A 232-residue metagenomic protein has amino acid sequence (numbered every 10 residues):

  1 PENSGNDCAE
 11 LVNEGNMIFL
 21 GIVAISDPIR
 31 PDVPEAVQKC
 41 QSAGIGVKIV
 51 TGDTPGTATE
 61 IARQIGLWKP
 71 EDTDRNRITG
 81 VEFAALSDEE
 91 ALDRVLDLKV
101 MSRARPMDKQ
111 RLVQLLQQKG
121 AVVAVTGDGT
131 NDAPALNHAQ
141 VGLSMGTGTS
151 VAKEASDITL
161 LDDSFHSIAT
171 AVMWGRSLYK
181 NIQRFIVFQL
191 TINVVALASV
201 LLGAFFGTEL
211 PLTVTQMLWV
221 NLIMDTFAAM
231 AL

Functional and structural regions predicted by a protein language model:
P1-E2, G52-T54, G129-T130, T147-T149 (+1 more regions): Short, ordered loop/turn segments at secondary-structure junctions
P1-T59, A85-E89: Signature of the cytosolic headpiece of P-type E1-E2 ATPases
C8, I29, A135-L136, A152: PDZ/PDZ-like domain micro-motif
P34-A36, T54-I65, M107-L112, G129-A139: Acidic, divalent-metal-coordinating active-site segment for phosphoryl/phosphodiester hydrolysis, typified by short
A43-G44, Q118-G120, T130, N137-A139: Short loop/turn elements that form and flank the Walker-type P-loop nucleotide-binding site in RecA-like NTPase cores
I49, V123-A124, D128: Hydrophobic "anchor" residues on beta-strands that sit immediately upstream of conserved functional sites
I65, K69-V125, A139, L143-L232: Membrane-embedded transport module
